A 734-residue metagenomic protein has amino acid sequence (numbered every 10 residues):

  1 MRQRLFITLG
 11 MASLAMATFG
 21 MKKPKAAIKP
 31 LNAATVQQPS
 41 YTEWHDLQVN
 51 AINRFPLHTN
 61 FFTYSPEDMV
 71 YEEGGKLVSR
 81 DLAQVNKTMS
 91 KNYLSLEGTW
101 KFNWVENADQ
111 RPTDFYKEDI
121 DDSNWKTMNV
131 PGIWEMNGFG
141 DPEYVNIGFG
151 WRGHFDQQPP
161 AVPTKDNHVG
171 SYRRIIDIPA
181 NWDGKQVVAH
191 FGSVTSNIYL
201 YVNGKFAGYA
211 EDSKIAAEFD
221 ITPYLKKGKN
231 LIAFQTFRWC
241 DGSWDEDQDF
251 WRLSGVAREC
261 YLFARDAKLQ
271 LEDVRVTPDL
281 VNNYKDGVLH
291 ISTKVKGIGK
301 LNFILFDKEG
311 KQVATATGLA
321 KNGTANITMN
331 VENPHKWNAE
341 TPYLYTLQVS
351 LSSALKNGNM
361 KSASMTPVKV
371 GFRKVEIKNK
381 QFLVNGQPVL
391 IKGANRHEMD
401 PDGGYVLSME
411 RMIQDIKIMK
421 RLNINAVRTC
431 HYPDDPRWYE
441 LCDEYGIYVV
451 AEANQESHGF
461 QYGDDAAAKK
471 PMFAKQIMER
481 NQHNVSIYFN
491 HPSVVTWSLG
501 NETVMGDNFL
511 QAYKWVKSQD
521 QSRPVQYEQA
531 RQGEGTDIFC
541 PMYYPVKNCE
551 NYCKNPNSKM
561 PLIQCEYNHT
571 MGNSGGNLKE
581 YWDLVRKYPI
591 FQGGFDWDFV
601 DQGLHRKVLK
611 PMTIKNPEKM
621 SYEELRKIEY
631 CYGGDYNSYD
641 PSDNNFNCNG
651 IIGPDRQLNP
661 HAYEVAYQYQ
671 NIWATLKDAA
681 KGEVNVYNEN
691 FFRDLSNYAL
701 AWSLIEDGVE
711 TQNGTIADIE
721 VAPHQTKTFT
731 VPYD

Functional and structural regions predicted by a protein language model:
A17-A27: Bacterial Sec-dependent signal peptides at the C-terminal "C-region" and cleavage site
I28-N86, F139, K205, W244 (+4 more regions): Extended substrate-binding grooves/exosites of carbohydrate-active enzymes
P39, E43, N86-K87, N103-V105 (+8 more regions): Accessory beta-strand-rich segments of carbohydrate-active enzymes
E97-V169, F234-E272, K380, K607-R656: Core domains of carbohydrate- and sulfate-ester-processing enzymes
Y172-R174, I215-F219, G323-M329, Q725-V731: Short strand-edge motifs at loop-to-beta-strand transitions and within beta-strands of extracellular beta-rich domains
L200-V202, D286-L319, A325-I327, E683-T715 (+1 more regions): Beta-strand-rich binding/interaction modules
A210-S213, Y224-K226, G318-A325, I719-T726: Short proline/glycine- and polar residue-rich coil/turn motifs
K226-K229, K294-E376: Extended acidic/polar, glycine-enriched regions that form or flank non-catalytic beta-rich accessory modules
